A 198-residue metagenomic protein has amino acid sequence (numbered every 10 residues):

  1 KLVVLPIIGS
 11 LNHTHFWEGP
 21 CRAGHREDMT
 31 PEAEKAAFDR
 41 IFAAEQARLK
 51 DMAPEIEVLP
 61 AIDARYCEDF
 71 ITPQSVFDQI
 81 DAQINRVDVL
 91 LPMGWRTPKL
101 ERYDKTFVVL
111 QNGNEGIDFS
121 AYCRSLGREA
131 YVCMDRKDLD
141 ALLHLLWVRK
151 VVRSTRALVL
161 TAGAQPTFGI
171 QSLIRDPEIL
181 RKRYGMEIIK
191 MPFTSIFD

Functional and structural regions predicted by a protein language model:
K1-D198: An N-terminal assembly and electron-transfer interface module characteristic of large anaerobic redox and radical
